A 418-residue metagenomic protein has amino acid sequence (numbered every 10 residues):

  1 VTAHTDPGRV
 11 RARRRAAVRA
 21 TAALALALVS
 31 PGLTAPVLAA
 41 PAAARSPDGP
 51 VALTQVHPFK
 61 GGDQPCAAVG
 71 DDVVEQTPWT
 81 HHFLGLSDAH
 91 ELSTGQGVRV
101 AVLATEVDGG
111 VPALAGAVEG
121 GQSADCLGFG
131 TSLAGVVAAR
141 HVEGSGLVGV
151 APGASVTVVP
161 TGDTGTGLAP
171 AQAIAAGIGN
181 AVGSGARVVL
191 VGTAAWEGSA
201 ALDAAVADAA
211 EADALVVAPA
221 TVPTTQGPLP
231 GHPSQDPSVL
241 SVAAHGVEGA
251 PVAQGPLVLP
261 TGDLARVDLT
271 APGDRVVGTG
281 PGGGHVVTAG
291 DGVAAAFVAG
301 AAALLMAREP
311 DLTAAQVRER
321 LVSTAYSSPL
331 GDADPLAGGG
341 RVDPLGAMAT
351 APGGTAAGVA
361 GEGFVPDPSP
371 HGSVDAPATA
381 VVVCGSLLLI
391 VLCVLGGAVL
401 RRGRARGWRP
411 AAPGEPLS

Functional and structural regions predicted by a protein language model:
V1-R45, V383-L400: Secretory targeting and sorting signals
A3-D6, A39-G97: Protease zymogen maturation seam
P31-V51, V359, P368-A378, G397-W408: C-terminal region of N-terminal signal peptides and the immediate post-cleavage residues of exported proteins
D88-V100, V107-V118, A124-P170, D263-R266 (+1 more regions): Subtilisin-like serine protease catalytic core
Q96-V100, G153-V156, G183-V189, E211-V216 (+1 more regions): Loop/turn elements at helix/coil->beta-strand transitions in domains of secreted/extracellular proteins
T164-H232, V286, V293: Substrate-binding/access-modulating region of protease and related hydrolase catalytic domains
S234-A307, D311: Extracellular S/T/G-rich loop segment that most often corresponds to the catalytic His/Ser-adjacent loop
E309-R401, A412-S418: C-terminal subdomain of the subtilisin-like protease fold in secreted/lumenal serine endopeptidases
